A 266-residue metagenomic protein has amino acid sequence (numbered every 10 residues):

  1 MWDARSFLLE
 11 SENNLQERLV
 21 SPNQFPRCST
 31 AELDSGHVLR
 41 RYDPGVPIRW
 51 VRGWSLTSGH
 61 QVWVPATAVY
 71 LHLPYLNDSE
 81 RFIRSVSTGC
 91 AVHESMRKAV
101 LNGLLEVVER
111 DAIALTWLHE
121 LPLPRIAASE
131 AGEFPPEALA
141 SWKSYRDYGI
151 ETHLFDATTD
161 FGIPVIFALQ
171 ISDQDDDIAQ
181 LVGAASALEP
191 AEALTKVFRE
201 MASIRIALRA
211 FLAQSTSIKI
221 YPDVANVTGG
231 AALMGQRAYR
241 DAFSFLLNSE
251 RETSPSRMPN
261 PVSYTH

Functional and structural regions predicted by a protein language model:
M1-Y264: Helix-biased "structured C-terminal domain" signature
